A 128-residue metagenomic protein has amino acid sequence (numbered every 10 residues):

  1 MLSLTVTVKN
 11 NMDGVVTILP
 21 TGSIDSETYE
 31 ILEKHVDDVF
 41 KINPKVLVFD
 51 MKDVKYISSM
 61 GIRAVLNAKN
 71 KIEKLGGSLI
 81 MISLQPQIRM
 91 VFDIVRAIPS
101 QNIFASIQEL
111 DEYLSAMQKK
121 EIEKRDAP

Functional and structural regions predicted by a protein language model:
M1-N10, S115-P128: Non-catalytic signal-transmission and effector/linker regions of two-component phosphorelay proteins
L2-K34: STAS-typified acidic loop motif
T7, I82, F104: General small-molecule cofactor/ligand-binding pocket signal
N11-V15, S78-S83, S115-M117: Long, contiguous secondary-structure blocks with strong helical propensity
M12-D13, K52, Q108: Conserved catalytic submotifs in the C-terminal HATPase_c
V15, Q101-N102: Short, conserved active-site loop motifs that form the nucleotide-linked donor/cofactor pocket
S26-Q101: Amphipathic alpha-helical interaction surfaces in cytosolic regulatory modules
N102-E109: Short acidic-hydrophobic, aromatic-tinged amphipathic segments that line or gate anion-handling sites
